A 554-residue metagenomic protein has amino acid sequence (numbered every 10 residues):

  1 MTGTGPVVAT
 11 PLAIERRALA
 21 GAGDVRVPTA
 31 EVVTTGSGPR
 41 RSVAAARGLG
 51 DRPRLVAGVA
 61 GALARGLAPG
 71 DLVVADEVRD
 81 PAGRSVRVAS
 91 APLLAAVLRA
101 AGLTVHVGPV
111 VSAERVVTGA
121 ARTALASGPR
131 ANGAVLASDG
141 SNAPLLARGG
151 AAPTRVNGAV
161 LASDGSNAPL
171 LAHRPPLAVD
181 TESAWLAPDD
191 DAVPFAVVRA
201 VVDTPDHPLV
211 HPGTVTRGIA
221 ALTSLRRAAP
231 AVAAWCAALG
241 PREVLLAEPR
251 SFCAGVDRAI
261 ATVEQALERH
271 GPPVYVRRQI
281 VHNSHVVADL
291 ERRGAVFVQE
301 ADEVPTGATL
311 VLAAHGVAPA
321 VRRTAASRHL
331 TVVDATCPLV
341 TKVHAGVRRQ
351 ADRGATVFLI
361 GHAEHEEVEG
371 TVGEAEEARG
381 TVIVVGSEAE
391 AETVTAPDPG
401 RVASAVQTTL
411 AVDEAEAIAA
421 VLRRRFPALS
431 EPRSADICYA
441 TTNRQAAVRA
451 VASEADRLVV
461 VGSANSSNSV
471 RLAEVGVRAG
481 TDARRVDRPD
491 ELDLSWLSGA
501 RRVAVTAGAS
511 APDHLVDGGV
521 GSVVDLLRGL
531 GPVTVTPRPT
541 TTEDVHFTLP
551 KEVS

Functional and structural regions predicted by a protein language model:
T2-A237: Glycine-rich phosphate- or other oxyanion-binding loops that anchor nucleotides, phosphorylated ligands
G240-S554: The feature marks the mature, well-folded catalytic cores of soluble enzymes
